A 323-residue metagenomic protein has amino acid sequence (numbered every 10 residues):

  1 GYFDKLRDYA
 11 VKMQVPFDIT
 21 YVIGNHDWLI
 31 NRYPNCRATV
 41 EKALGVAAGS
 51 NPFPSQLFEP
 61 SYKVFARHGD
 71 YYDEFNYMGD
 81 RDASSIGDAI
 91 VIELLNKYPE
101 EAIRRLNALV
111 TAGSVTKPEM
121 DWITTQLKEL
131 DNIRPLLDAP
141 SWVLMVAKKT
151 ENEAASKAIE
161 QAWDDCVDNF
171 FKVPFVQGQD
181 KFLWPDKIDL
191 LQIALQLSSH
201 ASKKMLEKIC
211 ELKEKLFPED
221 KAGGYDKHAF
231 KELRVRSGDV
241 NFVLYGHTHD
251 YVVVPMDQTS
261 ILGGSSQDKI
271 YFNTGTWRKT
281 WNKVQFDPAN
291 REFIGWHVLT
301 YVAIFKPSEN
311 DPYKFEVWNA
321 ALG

Functional and structural regions predicted by a protein language model:
G1-G323: Extended recognition/assembly regions associated with phosphoester-bond processing machinery
